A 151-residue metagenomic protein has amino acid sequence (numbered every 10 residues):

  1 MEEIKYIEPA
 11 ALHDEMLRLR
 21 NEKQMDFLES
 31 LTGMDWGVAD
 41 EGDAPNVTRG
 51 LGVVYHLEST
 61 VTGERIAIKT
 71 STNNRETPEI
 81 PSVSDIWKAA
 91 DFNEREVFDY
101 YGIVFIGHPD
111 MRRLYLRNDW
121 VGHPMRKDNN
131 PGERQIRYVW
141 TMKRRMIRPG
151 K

Functional and structural regions predicted by a protein language model:
M1-K151: Terminal low-complexity/charged segments
